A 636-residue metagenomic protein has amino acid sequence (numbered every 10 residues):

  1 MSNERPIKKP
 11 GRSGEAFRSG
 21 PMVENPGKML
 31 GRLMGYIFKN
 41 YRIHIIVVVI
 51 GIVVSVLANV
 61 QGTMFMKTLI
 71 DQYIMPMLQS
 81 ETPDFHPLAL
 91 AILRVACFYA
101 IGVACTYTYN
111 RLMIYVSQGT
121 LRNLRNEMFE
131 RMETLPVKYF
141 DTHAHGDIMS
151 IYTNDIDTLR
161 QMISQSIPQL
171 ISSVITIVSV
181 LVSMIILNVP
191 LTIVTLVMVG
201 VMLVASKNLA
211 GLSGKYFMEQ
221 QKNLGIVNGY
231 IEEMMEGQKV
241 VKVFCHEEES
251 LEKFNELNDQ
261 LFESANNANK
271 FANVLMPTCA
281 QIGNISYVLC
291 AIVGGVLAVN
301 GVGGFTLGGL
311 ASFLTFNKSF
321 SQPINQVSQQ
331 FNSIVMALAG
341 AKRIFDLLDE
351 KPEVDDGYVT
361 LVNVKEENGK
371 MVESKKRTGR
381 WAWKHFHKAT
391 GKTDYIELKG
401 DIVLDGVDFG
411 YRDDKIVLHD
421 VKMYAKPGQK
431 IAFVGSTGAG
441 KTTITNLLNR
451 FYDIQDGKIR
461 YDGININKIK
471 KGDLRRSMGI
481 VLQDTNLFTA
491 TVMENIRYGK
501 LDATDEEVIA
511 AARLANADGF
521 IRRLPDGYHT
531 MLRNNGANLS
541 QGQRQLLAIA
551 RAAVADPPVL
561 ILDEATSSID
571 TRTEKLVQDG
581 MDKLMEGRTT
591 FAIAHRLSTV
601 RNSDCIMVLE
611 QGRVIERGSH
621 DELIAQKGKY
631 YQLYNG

Functional and structural regions predicted by a protein language model:
M1-N59, I74-V95, Y109-M113, S117 (+6 more regions): Membrane-integrated ABC transporters
S19-G27, G51, A58-I74, C97-H145 (+12 more regions): Juxtamembrane helix-loop junctions of ABC transporter transmembrane domains
G31, C105, Y109, S117 (+4 more regions): Hydrophobic alpha-helical transmembrane segments of ABC transporter permease domains
K39-R42, V137-K138, I156-I163, I167 (+5 more regions): An intracellular "coupling" helix at the cytosolic face of ABC transporter transmembrane type-1 domains
N40, H44-L57, F98, Q165-E219 (+2 more regions): Transmembrane helices of ABC transporter permease
P76, S183-V197, N267, F271-K342 (+2 more regions): Helix-loop-helix
E81-T82, V364-G636: ABC-type nucleotide-binding domain
